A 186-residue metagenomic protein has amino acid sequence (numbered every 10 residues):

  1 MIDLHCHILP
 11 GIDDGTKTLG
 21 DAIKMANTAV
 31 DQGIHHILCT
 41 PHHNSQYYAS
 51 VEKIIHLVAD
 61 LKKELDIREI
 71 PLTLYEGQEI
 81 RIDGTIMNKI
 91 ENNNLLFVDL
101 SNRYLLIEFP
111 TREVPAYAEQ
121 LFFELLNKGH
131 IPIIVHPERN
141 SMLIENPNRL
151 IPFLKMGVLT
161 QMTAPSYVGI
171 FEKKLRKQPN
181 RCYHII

Functional and structural regions predicted by a protein language model:
M1-I70, I151: An N-terminally biased module of ancient metal coordination in phosphate/nucleic-acid-related enzymes
I8-L19, L105-E113, Y167: Active-site mouth loops of central-metabolism enzymes
D13, H43-Q46, T111-R112, E138-S141 (+1 more regions): Short histidine/acidic/glycine/proline-rich micro-motifs that form metal- and phosphate-coordinating active-site loops
L19-A26, I86-E91, A116-A118, L175-P179: Short, acidic/polar
S50-T160: Extended substrate/RNA-proximal surfaces in nucleic-acid metabolism proteins
M142-I186: Charged catalytic cores and adjacent phosphate/nucleic-acid-binding surfaces used for phosphate/nucleic-acid chemistry
